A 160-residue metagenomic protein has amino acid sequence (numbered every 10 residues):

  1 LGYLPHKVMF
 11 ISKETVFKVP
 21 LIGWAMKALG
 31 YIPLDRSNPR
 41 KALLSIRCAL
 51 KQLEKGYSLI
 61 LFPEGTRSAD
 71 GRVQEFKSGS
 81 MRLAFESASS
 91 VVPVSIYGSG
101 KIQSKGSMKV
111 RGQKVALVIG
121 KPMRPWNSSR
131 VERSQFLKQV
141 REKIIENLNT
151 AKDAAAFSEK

Functional and structural regions predicted by a protein language model:
L1-P39: Catalytic core of membrane glycerolipid acyltransferases/transacylases, capturing the structured, soluble-facing
L43-K160: Non-catalytic C-terminal accessory region of glycerolipid acyltransferases and related lyso-lipid remodeling enzymes
